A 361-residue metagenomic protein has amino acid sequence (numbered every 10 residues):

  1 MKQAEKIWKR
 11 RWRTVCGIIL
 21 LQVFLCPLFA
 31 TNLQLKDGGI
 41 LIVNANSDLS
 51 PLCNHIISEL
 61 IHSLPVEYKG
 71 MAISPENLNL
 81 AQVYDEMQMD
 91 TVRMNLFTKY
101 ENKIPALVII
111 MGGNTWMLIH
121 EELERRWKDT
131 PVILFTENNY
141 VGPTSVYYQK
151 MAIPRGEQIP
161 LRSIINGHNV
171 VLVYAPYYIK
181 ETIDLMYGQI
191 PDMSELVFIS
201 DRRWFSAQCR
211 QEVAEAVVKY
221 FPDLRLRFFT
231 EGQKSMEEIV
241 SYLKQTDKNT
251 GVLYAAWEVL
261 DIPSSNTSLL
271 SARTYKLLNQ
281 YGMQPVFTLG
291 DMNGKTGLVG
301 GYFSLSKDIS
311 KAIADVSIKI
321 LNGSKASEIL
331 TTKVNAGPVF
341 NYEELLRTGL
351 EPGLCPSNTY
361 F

Functional and structural regions predicted by a protein language model:
A4-C16: Bacterial N-terminal signal peptides that target proteins for export
C16-P27: Bacterial N-terminal signal peptides
A30-F361: Short hydrophobic alpha-helices and adjacent helix-cap/hinge residues
